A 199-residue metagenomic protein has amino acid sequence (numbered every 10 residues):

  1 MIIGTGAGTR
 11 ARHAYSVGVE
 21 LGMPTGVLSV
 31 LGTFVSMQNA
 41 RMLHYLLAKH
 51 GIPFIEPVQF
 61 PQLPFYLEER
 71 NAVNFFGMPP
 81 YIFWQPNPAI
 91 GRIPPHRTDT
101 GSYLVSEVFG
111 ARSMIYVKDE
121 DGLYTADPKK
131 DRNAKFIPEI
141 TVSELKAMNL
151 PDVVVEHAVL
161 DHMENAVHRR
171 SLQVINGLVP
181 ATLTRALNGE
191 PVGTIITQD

Functional and structural regions predicted by a protein language model:
M1-D199: C-terminal catalytic "cap/lid" subdomain
